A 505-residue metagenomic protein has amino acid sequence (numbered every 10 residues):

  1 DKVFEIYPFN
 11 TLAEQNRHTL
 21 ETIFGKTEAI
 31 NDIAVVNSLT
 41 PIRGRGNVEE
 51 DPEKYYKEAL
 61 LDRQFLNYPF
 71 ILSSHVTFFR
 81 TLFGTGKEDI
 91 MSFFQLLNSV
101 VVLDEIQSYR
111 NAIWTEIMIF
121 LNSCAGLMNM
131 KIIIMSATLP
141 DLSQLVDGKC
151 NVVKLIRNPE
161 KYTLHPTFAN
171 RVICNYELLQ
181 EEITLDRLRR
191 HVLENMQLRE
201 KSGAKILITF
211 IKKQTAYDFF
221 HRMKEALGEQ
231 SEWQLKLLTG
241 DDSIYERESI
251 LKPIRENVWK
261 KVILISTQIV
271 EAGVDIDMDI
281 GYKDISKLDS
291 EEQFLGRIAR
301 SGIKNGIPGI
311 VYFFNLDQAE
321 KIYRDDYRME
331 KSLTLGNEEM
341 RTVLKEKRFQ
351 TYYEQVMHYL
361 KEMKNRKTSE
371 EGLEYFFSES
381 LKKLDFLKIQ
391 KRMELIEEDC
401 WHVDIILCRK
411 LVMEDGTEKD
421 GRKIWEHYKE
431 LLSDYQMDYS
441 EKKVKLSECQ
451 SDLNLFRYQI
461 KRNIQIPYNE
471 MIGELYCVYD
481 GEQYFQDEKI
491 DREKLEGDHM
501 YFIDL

Functional and structural regions predicted by a protein language model:
K2-F24, N37-T40: Conserved Walker A/P-loop ATP-binding site and its immediately adjacent core in helicase/helicase-like ATPase domains
K26-F83: Inter-Walker segment of RecA-like/P-loop motor cores
A34-G46, I211-Q214, L235-E248, S266-E271: Conserved helicase motor
Q64-Y68, T85-S99, K261: Short basic/glycine-enriched coil/helix segment immediately N-terminal to the Walker B
T81, I263-M278, Q293-S301: SF2 helicase motor core recognition
I90-V100, Q107-H165: Post-DEXD/H (motif II) to motif III coupling segment of the RecA-like Helicase ATP-binding lobe
A125, R190-A204, T209, Q214 (+7 more regions): C-terminal helicase lobe and adjacent C-terminal extensions/tails of nucleic-acid helicase motors
T138-R199: Interdomain hinge/linker at the junction between the two RecA-like core domains of SF2 helicases
